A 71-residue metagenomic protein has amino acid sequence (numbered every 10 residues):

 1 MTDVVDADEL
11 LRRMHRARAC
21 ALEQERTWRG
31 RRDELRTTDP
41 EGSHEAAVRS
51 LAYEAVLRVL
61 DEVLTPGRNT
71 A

Functional and structural regions predicted by a protein language model:
M1-E23: Short, charge/polar-rich alpha-helical segments
E23, T27-T70: Short, charge-rich amphipathic interface segments used for partner binding and complex assembly
